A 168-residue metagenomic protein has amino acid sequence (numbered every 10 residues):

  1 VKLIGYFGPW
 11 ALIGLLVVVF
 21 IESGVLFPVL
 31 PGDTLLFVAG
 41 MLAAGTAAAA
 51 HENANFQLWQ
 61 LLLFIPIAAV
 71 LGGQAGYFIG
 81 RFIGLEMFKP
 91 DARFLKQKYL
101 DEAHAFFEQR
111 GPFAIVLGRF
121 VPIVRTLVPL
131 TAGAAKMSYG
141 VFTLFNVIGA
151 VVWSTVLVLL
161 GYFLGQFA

Functional and structural regions predicted by a protein language model:
V1-V17, M41-L130, A134-V141, Q166-A168: Membrane-interfacial helix-loop-helix
L16-L35, G118: Transmembrane alpha-helix interface/packing and boundary motifs in multi-pass membrane proteins, characterized by
V19, S23, G40-A44, L157: Structural signal for membrane-spanning alpha-helices in multi-pass inner-membrane proteins, emphasizing helix cores
E22-S23, T143-F145: Alpha-helical segments in transporter systems
F64, A68, F145-G149, W153: Alpha-helical transmembrane segments of multi-pass membrane proteins
K136, G140-L144, V156-L159: Membrane-embedded catalytic cores of phosphoryl/pyrophosphoryl-handling enzymes
I148-A168: C-terminal membrane module of polytopic membrane proteins
